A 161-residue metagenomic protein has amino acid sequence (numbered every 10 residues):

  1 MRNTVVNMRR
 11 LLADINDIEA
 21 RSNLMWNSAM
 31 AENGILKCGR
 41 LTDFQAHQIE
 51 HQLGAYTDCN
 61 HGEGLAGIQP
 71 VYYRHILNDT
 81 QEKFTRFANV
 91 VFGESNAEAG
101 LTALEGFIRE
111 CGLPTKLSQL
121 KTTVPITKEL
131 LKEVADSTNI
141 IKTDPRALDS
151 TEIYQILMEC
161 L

Functional and structural regions predicted by a protein language model:
M1-A103: Active-site segments that bind and position negatively charged phosphate/pyrophosphate groups
E94-L161: C-terminal charged capping/lid subdomain of soluble metabolic enzymes
